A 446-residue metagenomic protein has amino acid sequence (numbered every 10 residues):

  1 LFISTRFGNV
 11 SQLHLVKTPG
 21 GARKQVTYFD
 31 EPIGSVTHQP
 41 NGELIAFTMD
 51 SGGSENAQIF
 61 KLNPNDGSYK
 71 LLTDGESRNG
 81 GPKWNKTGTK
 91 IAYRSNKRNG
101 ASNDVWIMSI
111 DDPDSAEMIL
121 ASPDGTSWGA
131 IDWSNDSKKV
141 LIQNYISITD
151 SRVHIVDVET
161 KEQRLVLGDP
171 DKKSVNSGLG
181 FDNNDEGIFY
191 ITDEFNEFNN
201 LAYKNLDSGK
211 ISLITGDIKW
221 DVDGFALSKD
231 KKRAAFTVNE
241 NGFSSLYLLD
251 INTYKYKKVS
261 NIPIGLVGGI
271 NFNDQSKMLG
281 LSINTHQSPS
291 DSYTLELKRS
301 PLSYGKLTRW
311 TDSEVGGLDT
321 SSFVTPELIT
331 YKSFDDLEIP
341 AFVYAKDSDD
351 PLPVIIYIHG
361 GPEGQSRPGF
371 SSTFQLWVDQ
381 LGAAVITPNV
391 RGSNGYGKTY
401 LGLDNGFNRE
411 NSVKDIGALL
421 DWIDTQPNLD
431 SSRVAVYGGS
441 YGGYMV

Functional and structural regions predicted by a protein language model:
L1, V36-L44, P82-K90, I131-V140 (+4 more regions): Blade-terminus and WD-like Trp-Asp/Gly-His loop motifs, strongest in beta-propeller folds
L1-H14, V36-T37: Beta-strand-rich domains and repeat architectures in extracellular enzymes and scaffolds, especially beta-propellers
R6-S11, G52-A57, K97-N103, I146-S151 (+3 more regions): Short, solvent-exposed loop/turn segments at conserved positions within beta-propeller repeat blades
V16-G34, G52, K61-R78, R98 (+9 more regions): Multi-bladed beta-propeller domains
Q39-S102: A generic tandem-repeat structural signature
S95-N96, T192, V343-D347: Short, low-complexity Ser/Thr-rich regulatory SLiMs
G268-V446: Serine-hydrolase catalytic core recognition
